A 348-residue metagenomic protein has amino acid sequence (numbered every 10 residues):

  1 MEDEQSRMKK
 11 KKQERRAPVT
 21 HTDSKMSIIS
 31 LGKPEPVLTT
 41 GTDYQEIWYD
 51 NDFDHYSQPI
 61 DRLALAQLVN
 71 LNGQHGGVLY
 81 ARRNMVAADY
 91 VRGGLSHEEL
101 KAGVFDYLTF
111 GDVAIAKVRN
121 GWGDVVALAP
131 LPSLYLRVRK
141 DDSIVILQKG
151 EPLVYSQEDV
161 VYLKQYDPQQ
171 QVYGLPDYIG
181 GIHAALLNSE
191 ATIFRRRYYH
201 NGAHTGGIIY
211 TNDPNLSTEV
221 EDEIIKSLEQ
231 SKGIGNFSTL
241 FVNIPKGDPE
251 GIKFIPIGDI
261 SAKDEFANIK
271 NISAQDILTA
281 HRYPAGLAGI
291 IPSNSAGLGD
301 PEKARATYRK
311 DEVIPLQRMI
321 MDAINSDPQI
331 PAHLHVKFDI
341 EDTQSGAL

Functional and structural regions predicted by a protein language model:
M1-Y135, I260, G297, R305 (+3 more regions): Flexible, gly/proline-biased loop segments at the beginnings of proteins or at boundaries between secondary-structure
E2-K12, E151-L298, K303, T307-L348: Extended, charged amphipathic alpha-helical segments
D23-D52, V138-I146, S189-Y210, F241-N243 (+1 more regions): Short, charged N-terminal helix-start/capping segments
P36-T40, E46-W48, G121-G174: Active-site and NAD+-binding cores of ADP-ribose-processing enzymes
